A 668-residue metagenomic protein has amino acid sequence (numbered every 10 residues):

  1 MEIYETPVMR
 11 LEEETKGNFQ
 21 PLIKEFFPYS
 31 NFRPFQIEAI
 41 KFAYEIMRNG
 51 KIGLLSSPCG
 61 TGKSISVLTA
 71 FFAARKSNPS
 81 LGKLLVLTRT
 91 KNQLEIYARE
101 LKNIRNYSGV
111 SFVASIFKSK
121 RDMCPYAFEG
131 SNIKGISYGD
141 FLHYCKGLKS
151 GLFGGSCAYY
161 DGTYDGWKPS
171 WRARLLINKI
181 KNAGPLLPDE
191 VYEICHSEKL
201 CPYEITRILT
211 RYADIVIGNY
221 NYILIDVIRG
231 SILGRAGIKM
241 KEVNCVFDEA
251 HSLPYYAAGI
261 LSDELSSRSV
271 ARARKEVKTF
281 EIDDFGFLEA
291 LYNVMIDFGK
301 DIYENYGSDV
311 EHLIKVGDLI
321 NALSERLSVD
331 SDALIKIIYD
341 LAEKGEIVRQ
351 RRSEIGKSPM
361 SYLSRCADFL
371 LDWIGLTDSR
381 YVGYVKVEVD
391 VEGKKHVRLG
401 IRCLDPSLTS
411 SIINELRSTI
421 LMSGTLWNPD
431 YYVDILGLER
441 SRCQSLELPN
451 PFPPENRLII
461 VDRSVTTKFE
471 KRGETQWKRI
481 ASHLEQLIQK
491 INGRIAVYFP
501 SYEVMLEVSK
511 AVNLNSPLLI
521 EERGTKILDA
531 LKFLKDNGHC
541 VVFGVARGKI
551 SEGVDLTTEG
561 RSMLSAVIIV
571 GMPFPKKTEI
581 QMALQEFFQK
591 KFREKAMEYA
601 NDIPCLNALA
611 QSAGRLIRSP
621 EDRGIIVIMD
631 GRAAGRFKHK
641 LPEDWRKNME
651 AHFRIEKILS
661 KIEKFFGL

Functional and structural regions predicted by a protein language model:
E2-F26, K76-V216, L224, I347-Q350 (+1 more regions): A substrate-engagement module of RecA-like helicase motors
R10-L55: Conserved pre-motif I regulatory segment
N49-T69: Walker A/P-loop
V67, A73, N92-E95, R99 (+4 more regions): Signature of the SF2 helicase/ATPase Hel1-core->accessory helical subdomain module
D189-R211, V216, V227-R235, D340-R463 (+3 more regions): A contiguous, basic/glycine-rich beta-loop/short-helix subdomain that forms a polymer-engagement track
R463-T475, R523-R632: Conserved RecA-like P-loop NTPase helicase motor core
V465-P500: Conserved interdomain hinge at the start of the Helicase C-terminal
P500-E522: Conserved helicase motor "Helicase C" RecA-like lobe of SF1/SF2 P-loop NTPases
